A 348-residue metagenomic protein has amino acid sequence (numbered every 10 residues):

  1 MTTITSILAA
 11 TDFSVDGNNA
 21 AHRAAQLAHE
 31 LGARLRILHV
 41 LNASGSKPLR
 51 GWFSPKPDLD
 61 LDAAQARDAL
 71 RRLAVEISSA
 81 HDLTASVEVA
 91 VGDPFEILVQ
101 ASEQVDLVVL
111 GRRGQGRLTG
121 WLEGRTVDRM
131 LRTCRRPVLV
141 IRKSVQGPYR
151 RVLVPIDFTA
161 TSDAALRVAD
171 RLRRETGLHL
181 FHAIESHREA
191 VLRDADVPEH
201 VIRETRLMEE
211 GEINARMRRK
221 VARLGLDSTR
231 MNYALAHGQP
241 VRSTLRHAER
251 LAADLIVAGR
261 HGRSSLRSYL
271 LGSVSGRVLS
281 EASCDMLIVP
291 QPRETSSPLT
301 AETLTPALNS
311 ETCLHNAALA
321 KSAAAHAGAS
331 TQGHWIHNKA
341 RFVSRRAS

Functional and structural regions predicted by a protein language model:
M1-T3, R23, N42-G45, R50 (+4 more regions): Structural beta-alpha unit
T2-S54, R151-R203, R230, E294 (+1 more regions): Small/aliphatic-rich secondary-structure junction motif
T3-I4, Q26, E30, D93-Q146 (+1 more regions): Gly/Ser-rich helix-loop-strand patches that form or flank binding pockets for ribonucleotide-derived cofactors
A20, A69-L73, A165, E212-K220: Short, well-ordered amphipathic alpha-helical segments that serve as non-catalytic structural scaffolds within diverse
H29, A33, S79-L83, E103-D106 (+5 more regions): Short glycine/proline-enriched coil/turn segments at helix->beta-strand junctions
R36-L38, S86-A90, L139, H179-F181 (+2 more regions): General small-molecule cofactor/ligand-binding pocket signal
P55-D68, E199-I213: A short acidic, glycine-rich active-site loop that binds or catalyzes chemistry on phosphate/adenosine moieties
